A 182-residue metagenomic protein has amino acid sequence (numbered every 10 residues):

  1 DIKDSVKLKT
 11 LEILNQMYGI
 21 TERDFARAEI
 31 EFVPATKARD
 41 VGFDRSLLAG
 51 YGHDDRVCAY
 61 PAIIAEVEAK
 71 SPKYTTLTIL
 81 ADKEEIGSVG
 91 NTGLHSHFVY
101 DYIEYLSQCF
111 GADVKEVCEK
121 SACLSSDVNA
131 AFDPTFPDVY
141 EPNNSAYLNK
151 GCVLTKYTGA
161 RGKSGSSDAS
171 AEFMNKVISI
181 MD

Functional and structural regions predicted by a protein language model:
D1-D182: N-terminal hydrophobic/helix-forming segments and targeting peptides
